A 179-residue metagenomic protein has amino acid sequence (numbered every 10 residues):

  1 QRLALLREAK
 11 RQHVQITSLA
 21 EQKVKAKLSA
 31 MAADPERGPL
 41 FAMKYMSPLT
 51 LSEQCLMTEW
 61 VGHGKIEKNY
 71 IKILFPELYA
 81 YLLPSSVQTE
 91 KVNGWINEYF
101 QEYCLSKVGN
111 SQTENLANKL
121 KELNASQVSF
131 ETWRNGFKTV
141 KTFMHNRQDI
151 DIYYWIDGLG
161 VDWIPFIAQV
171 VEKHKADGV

Functional and structural regions predicted by a protein language model:
Q1-I152, G158-V179: …; additionally, a secondary subgroup of soluble metalloenzymes is captured
